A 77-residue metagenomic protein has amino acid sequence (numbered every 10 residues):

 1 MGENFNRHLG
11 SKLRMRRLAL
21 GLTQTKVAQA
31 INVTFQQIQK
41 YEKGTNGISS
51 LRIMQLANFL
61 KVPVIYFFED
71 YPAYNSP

Functional and structural regions predicted by a protein language model:
M1-H8: A detector for short, charged/polar N-terminal pre-domain segments
E3, E42-K43: A generic secondary-structure micro-motif detector that highlights 1-2 residue hydrophobic/ambivalent hotspots embedded
S11, M15, Q29, K40 (+1 more regions): DNA-binding alpha-helical recognition surfaces that contact promoter or target DNA
S11-K26, Q55: Short basic helix-loop element that most often maps to the first helix and adjoining turn of HTH DNA-binding modules
G21-K40: Short alpha-helical DNA-recognition segment
L51-Y66: DNA major-groove recognition helix of helix-turn-helix/homeodomain DNA-binding modules
F68-P77: Short, charged recognition helix plus adjacent turn of helix-turn-helix-like nucleic-acid-binding domains
